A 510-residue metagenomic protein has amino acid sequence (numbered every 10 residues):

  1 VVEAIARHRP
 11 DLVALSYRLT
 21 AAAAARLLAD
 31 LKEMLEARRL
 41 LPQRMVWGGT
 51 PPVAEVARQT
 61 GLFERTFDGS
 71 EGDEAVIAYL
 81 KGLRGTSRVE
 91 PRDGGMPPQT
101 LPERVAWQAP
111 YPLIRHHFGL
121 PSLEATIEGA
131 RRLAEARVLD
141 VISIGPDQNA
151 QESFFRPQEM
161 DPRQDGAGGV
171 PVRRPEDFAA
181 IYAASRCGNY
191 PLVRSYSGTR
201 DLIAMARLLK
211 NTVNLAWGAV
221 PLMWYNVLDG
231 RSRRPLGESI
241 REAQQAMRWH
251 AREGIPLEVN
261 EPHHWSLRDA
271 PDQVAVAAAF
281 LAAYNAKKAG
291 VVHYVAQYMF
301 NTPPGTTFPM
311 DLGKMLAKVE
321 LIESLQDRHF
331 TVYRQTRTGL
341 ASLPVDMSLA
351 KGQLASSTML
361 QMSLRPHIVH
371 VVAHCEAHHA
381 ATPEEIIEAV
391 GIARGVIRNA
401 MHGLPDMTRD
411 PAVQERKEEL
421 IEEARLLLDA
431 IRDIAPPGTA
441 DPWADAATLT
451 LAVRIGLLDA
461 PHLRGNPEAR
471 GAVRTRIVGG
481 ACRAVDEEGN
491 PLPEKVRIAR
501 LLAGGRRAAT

Functional and structural regions predicted by a protein language model:
V1, P10, L19-A25, A29 (+2 more regions): Catalytic alpha/beta active-site cores
I5-V13: Short acidic/histidine-rich motifs immediately flanking catalytic phosphotransfer sites in two-component signaling
S16: Active-site residues of response regulator receiver
G169, G230, R234-G237, D269-V274 (+3 more regions): Alpha-helix capping and helix-loop boundary segments enriched in small/acidic/polar residues
R248-P256, Y284-Y294, L316-T331, S363-H367: Secondary-structure boundary elements
M310-Q326, Y333-R470: Active-site capping/gating regions of soluble enzymes
A447-T510: Extended hydrophobic packing segments that form well-structured cores
